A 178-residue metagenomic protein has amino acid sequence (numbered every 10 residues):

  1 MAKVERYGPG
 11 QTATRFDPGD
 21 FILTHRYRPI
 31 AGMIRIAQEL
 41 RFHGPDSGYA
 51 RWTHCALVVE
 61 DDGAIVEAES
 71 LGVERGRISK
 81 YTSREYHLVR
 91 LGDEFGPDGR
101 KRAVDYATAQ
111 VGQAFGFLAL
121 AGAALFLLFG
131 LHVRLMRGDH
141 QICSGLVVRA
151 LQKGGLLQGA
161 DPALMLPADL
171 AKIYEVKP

Functional and structural regions predicted by a protein language model:
M1-P178: Cysteine-nucleophile amide-bond enzymes
